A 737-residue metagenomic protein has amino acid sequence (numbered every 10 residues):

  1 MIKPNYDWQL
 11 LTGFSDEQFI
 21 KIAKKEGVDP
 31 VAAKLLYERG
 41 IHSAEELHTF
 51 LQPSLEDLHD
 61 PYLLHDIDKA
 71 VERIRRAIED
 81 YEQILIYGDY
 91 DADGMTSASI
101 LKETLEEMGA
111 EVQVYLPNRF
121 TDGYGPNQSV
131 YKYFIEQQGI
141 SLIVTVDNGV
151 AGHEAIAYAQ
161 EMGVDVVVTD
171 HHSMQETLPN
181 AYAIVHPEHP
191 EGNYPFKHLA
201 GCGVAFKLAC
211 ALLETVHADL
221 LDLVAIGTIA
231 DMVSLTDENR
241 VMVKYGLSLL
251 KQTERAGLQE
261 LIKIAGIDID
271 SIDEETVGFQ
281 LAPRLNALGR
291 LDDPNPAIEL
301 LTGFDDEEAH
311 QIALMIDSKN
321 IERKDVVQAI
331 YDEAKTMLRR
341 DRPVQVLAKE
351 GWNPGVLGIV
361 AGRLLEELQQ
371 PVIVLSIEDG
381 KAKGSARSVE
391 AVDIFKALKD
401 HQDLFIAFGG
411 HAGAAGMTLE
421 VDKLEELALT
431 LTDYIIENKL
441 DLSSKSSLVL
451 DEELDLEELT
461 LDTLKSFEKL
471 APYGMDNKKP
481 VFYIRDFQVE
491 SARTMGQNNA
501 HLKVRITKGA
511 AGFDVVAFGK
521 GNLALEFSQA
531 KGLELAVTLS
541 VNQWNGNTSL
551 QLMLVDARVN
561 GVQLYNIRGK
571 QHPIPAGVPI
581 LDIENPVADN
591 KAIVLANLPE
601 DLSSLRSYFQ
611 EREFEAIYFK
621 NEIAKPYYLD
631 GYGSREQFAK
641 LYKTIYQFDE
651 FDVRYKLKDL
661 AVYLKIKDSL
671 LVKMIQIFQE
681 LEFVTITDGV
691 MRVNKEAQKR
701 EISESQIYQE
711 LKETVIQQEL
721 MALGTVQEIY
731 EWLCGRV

Functional and structural regions predicted by a protein language model:
M1-K25, P30, Y708, T714-G724 (+1 more regions): Extreme N-terminal flexible tails
I2, L11, D16, K21-L142 (+4 more regions): Hydrophobic helix-and-loop "lid/oligomerization" segment in the mid-to-C-terminal part of catalytic domains
S97-L101, H153-M162, H171-H172, V360-A361 (+1 more regions): Short Gly/Thr/Asp-enriched flexible loops that form oxyanion-binding sites at enzyme active sites
E106, R240-Y331, S388-E390, H401-F405 (+1 more regions): Acidic, two-metal ion nucleic-acid-processing modules in DNA metabolism proteins
Y115, T169-H171, V185-P187, L375 (+2 more regions): Generic beta-sheet signal
F120-D122, G152, H172-T177, E191-G192 (+4 more regions): Short gly/pro/ser/thr-enriched loop/turn and capping motifs at secondary-structure boundaries
K132-C202, F206-A211, D219, T236: Active-site cavity-forming subdomains of large catalytic enzyme subunits
N180-A230, S603, S607-E611, A616-E622 (+2 more regions): Short alpha-helices
